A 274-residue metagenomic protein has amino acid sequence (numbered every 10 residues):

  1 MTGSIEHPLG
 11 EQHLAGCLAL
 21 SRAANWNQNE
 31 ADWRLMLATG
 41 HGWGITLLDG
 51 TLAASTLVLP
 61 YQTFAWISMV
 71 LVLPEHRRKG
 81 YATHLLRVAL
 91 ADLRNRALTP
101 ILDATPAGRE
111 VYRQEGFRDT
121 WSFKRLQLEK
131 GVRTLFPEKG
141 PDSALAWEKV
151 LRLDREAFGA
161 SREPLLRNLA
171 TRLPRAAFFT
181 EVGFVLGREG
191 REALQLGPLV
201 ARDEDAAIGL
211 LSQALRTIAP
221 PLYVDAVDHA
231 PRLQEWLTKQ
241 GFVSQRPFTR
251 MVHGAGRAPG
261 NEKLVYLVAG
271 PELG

Functional and structural regions predicted by a protein language model:
M1-L35, T39, T46, T51 (+3 more regions): Short amphipathic alpha-helix that is part of the acyltransferase structural core
L14-L73, S161-R202: A conserved beta-strand-loop-helix scaffold within acyl/acetyltransferase catalytic domains
V72, R78-A91, Q114, E204-R216 (+1 more regions): Conserved acetyl-CoA-binding loop-helix of GNAT-fold acetyltransferases
L86, D92-T105, I218-D228, F248: Conserved GNAT acetyl-CoA-binding A-motif
A104, E110, E115-L135, P198-V200 (+1 more regions): Active-site/acyl-donor-binding loops of N-acyltransferases
E115-Q195, D205-A206: Amide-forming acyltransferase catalytic core, primarily the GNAT-like/NAT-type and related acyltransferase folds
V185-T238: Glycine/small-residue-rich hydrophobic helix-like segments
